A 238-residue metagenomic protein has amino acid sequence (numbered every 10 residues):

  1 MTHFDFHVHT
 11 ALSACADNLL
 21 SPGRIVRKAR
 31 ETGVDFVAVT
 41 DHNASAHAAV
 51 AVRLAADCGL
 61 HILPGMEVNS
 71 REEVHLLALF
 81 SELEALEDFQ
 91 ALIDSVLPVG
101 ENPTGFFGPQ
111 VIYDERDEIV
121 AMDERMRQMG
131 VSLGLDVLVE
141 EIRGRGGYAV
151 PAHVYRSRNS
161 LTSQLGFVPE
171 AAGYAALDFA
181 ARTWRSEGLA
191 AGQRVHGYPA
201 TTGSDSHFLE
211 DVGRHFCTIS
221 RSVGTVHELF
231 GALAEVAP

Functional and structural regions predicted by a protein language model:
M1-F6, T10-V34, S45-A91, Q110 (+3 more regions): Charged catalytic cores and adjacent phosphate/nucleic-acid-binding surfaces used for phosphate/nucleic-acid chemistry
A38: Conserved Rossmann-like nucleotide-binding pocket used by diverse enzymes that bind dinucleotide cofactors
D94-P109: Short, cationic low-complexity segments
G105-F107, L133-L138: Short, charged beta->alpha transition segments
F107-A121: Short, basic/glycine-rich phosphate-binding loops at helix/coil junctions that contact nucleotide phosphates
E118-G130: Surface-exposed cleft-lining segments at the edges of enzyme active sites
